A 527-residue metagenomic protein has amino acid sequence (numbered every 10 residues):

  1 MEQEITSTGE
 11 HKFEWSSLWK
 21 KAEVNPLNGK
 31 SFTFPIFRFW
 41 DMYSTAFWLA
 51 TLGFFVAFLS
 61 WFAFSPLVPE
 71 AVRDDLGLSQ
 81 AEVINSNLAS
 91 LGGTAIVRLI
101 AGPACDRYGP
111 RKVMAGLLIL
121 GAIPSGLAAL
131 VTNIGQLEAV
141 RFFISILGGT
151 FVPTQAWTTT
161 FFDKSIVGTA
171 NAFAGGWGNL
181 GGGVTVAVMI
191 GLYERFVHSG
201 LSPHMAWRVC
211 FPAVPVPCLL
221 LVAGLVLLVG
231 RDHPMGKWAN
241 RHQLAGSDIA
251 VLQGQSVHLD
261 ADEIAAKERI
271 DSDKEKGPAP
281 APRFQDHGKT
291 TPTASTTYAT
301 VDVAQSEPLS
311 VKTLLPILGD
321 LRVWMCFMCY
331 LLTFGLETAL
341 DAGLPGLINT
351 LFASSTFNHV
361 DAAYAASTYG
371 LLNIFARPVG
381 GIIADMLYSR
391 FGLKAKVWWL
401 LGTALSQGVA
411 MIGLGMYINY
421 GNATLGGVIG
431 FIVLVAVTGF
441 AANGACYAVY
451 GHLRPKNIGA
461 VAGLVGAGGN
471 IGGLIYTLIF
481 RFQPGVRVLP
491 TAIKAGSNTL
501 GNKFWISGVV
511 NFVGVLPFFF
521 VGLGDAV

Functional and structural regions predicted by a protein language model:
M1-L59, L315-P316: Cytosolic juxtamembrane N-terminal segment immediately preceding the first transmembrane helix of multi-pass
T45-Q80, T185-Y193, T338-P345: Extracytoplasmic
F64-P66, L315-G380, N443, Y447: Extracytoplasmic gate region of multi-pass secondary transporters
G77, G109, L130-G135, L147 (+3 more regions): Helix-breaking motifs and short loop linkers at transmembrane-helix boundaries and internal kinks in secondary membrane
I96-G135: Conserved MFS/SLC helix-loop-helix module at the cytosolic interface between two early adjacent transmembrane helices
K112-G126, K394-G413: Structural signature of the two symmetry-related core transmembrane helices
G168-E194, C218, N373, V465-Y476: Glycine-rich segments within core transmembrane alpha-helices of 12-TM secondary carriers
M205-L227, P490-K494, G501-V521: Symmetry-related core transmembrane helices of the 12-TM Major Facilitator Superfamily/SLC fold
